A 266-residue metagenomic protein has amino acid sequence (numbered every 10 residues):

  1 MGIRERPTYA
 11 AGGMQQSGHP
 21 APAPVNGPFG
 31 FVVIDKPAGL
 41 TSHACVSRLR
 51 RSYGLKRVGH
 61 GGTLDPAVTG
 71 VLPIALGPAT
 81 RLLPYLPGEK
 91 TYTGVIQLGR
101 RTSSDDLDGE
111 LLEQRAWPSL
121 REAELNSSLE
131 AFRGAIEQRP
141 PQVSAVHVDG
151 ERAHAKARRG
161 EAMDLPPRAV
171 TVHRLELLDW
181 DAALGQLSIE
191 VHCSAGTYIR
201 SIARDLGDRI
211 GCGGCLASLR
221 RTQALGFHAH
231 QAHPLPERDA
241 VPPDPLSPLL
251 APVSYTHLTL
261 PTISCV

Functional and structural regions predicted by a protein language model:
I3-L258, S264: Catalytic/RNA-binding core of pseudouridine synthases
